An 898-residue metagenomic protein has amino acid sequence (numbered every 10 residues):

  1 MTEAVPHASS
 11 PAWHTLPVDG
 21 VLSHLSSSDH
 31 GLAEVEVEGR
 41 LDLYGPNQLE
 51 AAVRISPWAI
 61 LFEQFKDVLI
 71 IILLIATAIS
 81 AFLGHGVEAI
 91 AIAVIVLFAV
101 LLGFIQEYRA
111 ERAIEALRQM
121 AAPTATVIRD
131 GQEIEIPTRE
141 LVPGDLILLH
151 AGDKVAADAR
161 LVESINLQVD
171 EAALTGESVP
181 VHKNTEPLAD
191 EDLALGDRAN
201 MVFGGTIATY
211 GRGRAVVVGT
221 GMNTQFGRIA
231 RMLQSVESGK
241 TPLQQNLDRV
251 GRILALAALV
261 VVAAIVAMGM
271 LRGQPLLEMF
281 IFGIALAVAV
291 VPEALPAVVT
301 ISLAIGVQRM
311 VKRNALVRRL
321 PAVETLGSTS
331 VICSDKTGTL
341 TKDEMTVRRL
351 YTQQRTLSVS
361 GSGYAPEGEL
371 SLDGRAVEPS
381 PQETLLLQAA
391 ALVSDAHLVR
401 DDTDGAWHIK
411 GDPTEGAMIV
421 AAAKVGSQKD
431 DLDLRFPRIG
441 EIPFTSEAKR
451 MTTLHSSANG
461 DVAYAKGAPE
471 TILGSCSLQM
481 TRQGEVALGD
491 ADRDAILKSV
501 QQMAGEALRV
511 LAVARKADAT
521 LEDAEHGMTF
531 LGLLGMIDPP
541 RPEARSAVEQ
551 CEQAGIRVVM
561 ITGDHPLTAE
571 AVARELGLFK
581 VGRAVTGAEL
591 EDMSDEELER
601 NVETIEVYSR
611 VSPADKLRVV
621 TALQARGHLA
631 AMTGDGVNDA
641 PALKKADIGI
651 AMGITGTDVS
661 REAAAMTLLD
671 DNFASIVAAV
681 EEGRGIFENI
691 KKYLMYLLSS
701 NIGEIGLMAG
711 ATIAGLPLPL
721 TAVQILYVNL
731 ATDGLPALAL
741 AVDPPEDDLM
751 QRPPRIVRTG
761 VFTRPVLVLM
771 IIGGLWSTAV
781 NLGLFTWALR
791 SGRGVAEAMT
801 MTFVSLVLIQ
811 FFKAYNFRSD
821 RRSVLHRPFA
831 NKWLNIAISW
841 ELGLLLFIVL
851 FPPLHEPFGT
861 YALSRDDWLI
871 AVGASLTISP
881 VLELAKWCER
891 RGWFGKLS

Functional and structural regions predicted by a protein language model:
M1-Q751, V761-F762, L775, T786 (+2 more regions): Conserved cytosolic headpiece of P-type ATPases
T732, S777-T778, T800-A814: Generic alpha-helical transmembrane segments
R755-L775, A796-M801: Membrane-water interface at loop-to-transmembrane-helix junctions
A779-G783: Membrane-embedded helix-loop-helix hairpins and adjacent transmembrane boundary segments in multi-pass transporters
F785-G794: Long hydrophobic segments that form regular secondary structure
